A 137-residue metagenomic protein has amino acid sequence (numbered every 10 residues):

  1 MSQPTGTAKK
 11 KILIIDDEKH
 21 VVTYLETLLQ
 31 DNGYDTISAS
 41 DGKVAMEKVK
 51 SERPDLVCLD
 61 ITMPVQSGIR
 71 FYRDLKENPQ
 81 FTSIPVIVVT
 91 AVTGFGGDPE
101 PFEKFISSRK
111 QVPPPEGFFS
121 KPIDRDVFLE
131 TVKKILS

Functional and structural regions predicted by a protein language model:
M1-K11, S108, E116-G117, D124-S137: Non-catalytic signal-transmission and effector/linker regions of two-component phosphorelay proteins
D16, D60, T90: Active-site residues of response regulator receiver
T23-D31: Charged docking surfaces used in two-component/phosphorelay signaling
G33-S40, K48: Short hydrophobic/Thr-rich beta-strand motif most characteristic of the beta2 strand and flanking loop of CheY-like
D41-V44, S67-R73: Acidic catalytic/metal-coordinating carboxylates
E52-C58: Active-site beta3 strand of CheY-like receiver
M63: Receiver (REC) domain active-site loop signature in two-component systems and cognate sites in sensor histidine kinases
R70, T93-F119, D126, E130: Alpha4 helix (beta4-alpha4-beta5 surface) of REC/receiver domains from two-component response regulators
